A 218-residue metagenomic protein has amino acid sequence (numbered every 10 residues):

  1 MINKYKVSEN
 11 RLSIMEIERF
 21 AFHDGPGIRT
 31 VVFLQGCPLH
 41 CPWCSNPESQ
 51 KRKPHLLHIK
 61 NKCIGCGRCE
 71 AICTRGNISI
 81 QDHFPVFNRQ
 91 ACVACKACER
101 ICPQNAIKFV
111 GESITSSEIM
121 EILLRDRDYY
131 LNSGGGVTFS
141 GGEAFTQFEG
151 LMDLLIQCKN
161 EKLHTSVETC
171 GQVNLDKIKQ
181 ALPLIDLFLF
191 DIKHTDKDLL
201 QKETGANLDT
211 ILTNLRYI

Functional and structural regions predicted by a protein language model:
M1-R11: Iron-sulfur (Fe-S) cluster-binding modules
I14-R68, P85-A94: N-terminal pre-triad scaffold of radical SAM enzymes
V31-F33, S79, T138, S166: Short, conserved beta-strand segments within well-ordered enzyme catalytic domains that often line or immediately flank
Q35, C63, C92, S113 (+2 more regions): Short, surface-exposed acidic/glycine-rich loop or hinge patches that mediate macromolecular interfaces
P42-S49, R68-F87, A97-S113: Iron-sulfur cluster-binding cysteine motifs and their immediate structural context in ferredoxin-like electron-transfer
H58-I64, G111-D126: Extended, non-globular alpha-helical segments
S117-I218: Conserved AdoMet/S-adenosylmethionine-binding subsite of the radical SAM
